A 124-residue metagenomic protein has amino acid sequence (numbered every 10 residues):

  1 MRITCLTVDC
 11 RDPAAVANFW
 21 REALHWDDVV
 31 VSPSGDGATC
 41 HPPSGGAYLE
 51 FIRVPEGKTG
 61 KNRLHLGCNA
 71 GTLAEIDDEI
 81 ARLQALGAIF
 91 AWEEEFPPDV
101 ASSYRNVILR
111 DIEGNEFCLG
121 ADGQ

Functional and structural regions predicted by a protein language model:
M1-A17, L64, C68, D122-Q124: N-terminal beta-strand motif that seeds the catalytic metal site of vicinal oxygen chelate
M1-C5, V29-S32, T39-P42, G46-I52 (+2 more regions): Vicinal oxygen chelate
D9, T39, P55-T59: A solvent-exposed interaction/effector surface
P13-D27, L83-G87: Amphipathic alpha-helical segments
A15-A17, L73-E79: Short, conserved charged micro-motifs
S44-G46, T59-R63: Short connector loops at helix/strand junctions that flank enzyme active sites, especially segments positioning acidic
G57-G60, D99-A101: Short glycine/serine/proline-enriched coil/turn segments at secondary-structure junctions
